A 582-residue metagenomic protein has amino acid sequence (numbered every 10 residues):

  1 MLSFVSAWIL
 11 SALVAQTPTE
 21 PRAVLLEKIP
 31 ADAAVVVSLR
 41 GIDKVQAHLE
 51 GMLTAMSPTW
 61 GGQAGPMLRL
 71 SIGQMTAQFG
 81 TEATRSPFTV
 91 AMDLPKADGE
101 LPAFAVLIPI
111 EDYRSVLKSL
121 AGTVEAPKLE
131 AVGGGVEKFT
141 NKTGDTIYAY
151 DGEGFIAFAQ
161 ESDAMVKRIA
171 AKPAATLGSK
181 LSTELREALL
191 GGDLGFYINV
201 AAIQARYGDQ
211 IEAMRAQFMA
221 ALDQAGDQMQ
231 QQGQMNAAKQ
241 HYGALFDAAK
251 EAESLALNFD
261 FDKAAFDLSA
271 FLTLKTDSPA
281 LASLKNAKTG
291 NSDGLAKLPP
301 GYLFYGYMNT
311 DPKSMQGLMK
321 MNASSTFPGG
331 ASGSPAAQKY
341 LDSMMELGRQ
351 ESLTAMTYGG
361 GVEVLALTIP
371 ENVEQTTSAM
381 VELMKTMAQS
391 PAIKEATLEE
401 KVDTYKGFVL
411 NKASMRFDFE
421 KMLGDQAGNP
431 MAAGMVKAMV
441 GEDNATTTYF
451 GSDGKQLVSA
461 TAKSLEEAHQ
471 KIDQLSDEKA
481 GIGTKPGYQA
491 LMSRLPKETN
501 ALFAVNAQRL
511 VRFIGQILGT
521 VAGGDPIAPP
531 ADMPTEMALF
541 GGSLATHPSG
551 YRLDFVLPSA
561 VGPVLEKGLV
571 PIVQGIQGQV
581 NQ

Functional and structural regions predicted by a protein language model:
M1-A12: Bacterial N-terminal signal peptides
Q16-T143, S182-V362, T368, E374-K412 (+1 more regions): Structural boundary/hinge residues at secondary-structure and domain interfaces
P30-A31, L101, Y150-I156, A265 (+3 more regions): Short, solvent-exposed coil/turn segments at beta-strand boundaries
T81-D93, K339-E363, V373-E374, T386 (+7 more regions): Long compositionally biased, domain-poor regions of proteins
T140-M219, V440-P530, P534: A conserved glycine-rich beta-strand in the N-terminal activation segment of trypsin-fold
A170-K172, F271-T273, A282-A287, K320-M321 (+5 more regions): Composition- and surface-driven signal marking solvent-exposed, interaction-prone regions in large proteins
K288-S292, G451-D453, L539-Q582: A cross-kingdom marker for long, charged
